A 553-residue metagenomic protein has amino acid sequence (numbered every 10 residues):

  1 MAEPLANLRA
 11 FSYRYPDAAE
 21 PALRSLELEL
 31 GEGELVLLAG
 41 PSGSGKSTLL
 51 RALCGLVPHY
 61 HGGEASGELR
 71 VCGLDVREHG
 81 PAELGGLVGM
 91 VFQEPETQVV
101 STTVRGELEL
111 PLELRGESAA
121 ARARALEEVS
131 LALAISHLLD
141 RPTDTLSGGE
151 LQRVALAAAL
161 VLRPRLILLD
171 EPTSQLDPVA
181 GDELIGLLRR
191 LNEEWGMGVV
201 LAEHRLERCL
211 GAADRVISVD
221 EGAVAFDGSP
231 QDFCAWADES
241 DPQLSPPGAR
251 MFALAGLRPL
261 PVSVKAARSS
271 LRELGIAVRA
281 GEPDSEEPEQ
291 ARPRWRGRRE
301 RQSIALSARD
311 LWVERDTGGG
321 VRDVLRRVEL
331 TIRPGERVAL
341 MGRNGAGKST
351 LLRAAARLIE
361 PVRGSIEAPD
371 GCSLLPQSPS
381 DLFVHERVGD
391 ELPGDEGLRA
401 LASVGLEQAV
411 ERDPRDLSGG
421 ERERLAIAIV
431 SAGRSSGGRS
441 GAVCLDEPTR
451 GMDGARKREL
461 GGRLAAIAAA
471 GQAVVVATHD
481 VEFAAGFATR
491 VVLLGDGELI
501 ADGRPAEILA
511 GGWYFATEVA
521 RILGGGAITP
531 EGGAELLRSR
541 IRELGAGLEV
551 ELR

Functional and structural regions predicted by a protein language model:
E68-E83, I359-L375, P379: ABC ATPase NBD Q-loop/coupling interface
A120-L138, G397-A409, S431-A432: Conserved ABC ATPase "signature" region
P142-L146, E150, D413-L417, E421: Conserved ABC ATPase signature
A159-L160, S431, S436-G437: ABC ATPase C-loop
I167-D170, V443-D446: Catalytic Walker B motif of ABC-type/P-loop ATPase nucleotide-binding domains
E203-H204, T478-H479: H-loop/switch region of ABC-family ATPase nucleotide-binding domains
A235-Q302, F515-R553: ABC ATPase nucleotide-binding domains
